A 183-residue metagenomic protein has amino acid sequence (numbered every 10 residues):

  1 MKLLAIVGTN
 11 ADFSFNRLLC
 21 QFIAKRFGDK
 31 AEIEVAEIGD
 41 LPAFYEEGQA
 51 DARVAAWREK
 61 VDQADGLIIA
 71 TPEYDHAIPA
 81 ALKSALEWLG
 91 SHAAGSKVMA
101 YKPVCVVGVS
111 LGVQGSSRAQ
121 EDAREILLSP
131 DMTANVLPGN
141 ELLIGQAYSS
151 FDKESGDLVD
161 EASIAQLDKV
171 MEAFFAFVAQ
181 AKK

Functional and structural regions predicted by a protein language model:
M1-G95, S155-K183: N-terminal beta1-alpha1-beta2 submodule of the flavodoxin-like/Rossmannoid cofactor-binding fold
L3, V107-S110, F151: Short, flexible coil/turn micro-motifs enriched in small/turn-prone residues
I33-A43, M132-E154: Mobile beta-alpha loop/short-helix "lid" or hinge segments that flank ligand
E73, S110, Y148: Short, flexible active-site-adjacent loop segments at beta-strand->alpha-helix junctions, enriched in small/polar
A100-G145: Short, glycine-/small-residue-rich phosphate/pyrophosphate-handling segment
Q114-R118, S150-D157: A general structural signal for short secondary-structure boundary/capping elements
L127-D131, D152, L158-A162: A glycine/threonine-rich phosphate-anchoring loop and its flanking beta-alpha core in nucleotide/phosphate-binding
